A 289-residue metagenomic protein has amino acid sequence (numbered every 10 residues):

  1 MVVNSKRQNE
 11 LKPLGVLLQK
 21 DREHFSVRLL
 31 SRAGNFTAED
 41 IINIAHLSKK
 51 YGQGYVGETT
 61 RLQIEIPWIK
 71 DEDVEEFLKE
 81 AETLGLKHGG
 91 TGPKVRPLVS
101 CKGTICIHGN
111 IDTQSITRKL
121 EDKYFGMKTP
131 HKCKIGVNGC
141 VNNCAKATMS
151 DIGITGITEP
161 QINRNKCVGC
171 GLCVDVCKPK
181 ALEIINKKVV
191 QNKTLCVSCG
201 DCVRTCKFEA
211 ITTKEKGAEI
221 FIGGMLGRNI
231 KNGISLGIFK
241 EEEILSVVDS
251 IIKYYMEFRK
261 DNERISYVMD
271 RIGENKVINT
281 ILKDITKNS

Functional and structural regions predicted by a protein language model:
V2, F25-V176, L195: Small-residue-enriched alpha-helical segments and adjacent helix-cap loops that form tight helix-helix packing
K6-K20, G89: Intrinsic, low-complexity N-terminal interaction/targeting segments
G15-L18, D151-G156, A218-L226: Short beta-strand elements
V16-D21, G52-E58, M225: Short, flexible, solvent-exposed loop/turn segments with mixed acidic/basic and small polar residues
L172-V190, D201-G217: Iron-sulfur cluster-binding cysteine motifs and their immediate structural context in ferredoxin-like electron-transfer
C196, G200: Cysteine-rich micro-motifs
G224-R259: A hydrophobic, small-residue-rich beta->alpha segment in the mid-to-C-terminal subdomain of diverse proteins
K260-T280: Bimodal "functional hotspot" detector
